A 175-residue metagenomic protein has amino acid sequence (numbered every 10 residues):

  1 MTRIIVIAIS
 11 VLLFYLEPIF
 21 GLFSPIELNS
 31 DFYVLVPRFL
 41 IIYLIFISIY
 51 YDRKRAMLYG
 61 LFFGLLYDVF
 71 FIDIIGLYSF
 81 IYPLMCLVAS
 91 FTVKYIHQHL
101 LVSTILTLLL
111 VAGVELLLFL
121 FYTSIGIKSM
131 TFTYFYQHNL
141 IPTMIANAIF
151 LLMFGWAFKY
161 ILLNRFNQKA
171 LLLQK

Functional and structural regions predicted by a protein language model:
M1-K175: Terminal, non-globular segments
